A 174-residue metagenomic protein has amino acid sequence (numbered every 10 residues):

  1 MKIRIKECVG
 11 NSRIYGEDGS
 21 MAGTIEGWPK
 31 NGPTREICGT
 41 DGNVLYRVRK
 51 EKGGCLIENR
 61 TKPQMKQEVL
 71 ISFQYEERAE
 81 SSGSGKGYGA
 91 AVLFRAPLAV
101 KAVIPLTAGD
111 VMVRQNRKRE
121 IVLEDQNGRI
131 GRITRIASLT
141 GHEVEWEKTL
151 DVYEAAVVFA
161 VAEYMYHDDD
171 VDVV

Functional and structural regions predicted by a protein language model:
M1-V174: Intrinsically disordered, low-complexity proline/glycine-rich segments
